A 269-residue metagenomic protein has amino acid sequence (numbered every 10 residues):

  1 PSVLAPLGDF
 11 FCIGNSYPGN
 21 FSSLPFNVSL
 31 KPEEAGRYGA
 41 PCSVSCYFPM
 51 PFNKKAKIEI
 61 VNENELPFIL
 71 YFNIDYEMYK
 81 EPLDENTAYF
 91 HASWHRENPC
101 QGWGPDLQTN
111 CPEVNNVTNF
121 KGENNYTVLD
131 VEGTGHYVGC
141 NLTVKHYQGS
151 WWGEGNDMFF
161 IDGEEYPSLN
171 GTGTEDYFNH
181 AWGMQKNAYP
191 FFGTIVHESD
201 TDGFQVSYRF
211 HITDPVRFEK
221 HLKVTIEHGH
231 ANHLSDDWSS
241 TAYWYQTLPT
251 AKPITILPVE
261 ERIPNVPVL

Functional and structural regions predicted by a protein language model:
P1-L269: Beta-strand-centric surfaces of beta-sandwich/beta-rich domains
